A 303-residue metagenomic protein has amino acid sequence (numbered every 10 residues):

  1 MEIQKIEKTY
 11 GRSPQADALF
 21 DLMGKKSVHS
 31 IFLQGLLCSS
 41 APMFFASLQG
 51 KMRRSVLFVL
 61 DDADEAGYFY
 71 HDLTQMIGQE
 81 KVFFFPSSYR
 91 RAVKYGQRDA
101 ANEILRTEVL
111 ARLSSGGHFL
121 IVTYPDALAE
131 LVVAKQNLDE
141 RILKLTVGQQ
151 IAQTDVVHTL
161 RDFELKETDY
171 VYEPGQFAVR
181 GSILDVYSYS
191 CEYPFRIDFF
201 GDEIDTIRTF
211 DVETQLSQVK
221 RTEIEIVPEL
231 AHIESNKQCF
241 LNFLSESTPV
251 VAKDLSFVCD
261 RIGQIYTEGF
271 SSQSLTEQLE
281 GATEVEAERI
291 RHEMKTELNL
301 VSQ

Functional and structural regions predicted by a protein language model:
M1-Q303: ASCE RecA-like P-loop NTPase motor cores that couple ATP hydrolysis to mechanical translocation on nucleic acids
